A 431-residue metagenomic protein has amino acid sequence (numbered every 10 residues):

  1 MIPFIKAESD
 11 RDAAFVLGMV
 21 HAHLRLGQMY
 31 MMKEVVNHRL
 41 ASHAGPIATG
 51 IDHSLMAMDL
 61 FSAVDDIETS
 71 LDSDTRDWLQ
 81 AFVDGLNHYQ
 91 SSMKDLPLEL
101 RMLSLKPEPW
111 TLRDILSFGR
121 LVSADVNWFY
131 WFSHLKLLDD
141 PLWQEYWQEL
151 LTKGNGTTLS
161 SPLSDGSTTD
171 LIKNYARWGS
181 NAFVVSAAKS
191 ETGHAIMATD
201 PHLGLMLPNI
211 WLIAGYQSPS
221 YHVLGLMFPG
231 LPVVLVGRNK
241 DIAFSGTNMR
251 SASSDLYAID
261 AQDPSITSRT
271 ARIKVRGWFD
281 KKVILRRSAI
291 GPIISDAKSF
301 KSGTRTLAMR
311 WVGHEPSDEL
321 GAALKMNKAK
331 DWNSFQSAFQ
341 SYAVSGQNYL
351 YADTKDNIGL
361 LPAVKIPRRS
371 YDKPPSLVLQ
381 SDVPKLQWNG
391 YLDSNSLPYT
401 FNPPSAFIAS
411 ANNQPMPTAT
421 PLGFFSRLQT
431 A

Functional and structural regions predicted by a protein language model:
I2-P208, S220, G225, P229 (+3 more regions): Substrate-recognition/specificity elements adjacent to catalytic centers across diverse enzyme folds
I5-K6, A14-F15, G193-H194, L205-N209 (+13 more regions): Short helix/loop capping segments that flank catalytic or ligand/cofactor-binding pockets
E34, D139, E145, L151 (+4 more regions): Compact, glycine/acidic-enriched structural inserts
D65-D72, I196, P316-K325, T420-R427: Glycine- and acidic
L151-K153, T157, S161-P162, S299-G321 (+1 more regions): Conserved, charged catalytic cores of large soluble enzymes
S254, I259, V344-A431: Hydrophobic alpha-helical segments
E319-S341: Alpha/propeptide regions of enzymes that mature by internal proteolysis
